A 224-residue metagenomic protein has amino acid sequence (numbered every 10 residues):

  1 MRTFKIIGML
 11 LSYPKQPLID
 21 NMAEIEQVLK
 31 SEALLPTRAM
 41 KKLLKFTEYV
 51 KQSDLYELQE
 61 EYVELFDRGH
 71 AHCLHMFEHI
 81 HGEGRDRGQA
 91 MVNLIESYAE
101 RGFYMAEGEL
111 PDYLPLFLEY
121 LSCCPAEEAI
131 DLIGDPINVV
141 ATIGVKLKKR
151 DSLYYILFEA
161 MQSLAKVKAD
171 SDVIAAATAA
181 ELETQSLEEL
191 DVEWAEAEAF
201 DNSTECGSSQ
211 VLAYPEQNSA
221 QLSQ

Functional and structural regions predicted by a protein language model:
M1-Y113, E119-Q224: Charged, alpha-helix-forming regions
